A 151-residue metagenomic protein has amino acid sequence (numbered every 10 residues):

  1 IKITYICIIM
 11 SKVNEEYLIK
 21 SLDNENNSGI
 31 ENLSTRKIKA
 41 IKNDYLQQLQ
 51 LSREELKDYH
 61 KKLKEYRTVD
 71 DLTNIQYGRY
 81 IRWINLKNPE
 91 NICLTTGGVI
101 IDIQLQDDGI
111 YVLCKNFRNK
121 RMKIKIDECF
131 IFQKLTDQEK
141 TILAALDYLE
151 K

Functional and structural regions predicted by a protein language model:
I1-I9: Short, Lys/Arg-enriched N-terminal segments with co-localized hydrophobic residues within the first ~10-30 amino acids
M10-Q48: Extended boundary segments
K12-L18, L22-N27, F117-K151: Intrinsically disordered, low-complexity, charged/polar segments
I41-Q76: Mixed-charge, Lys/Arg-rich low-complexity intrinsically disordered regions
L72-E90: Short coil-to-beta transition motif at edge beta-strands of beta-rich domains
E90-D107: Short beta-strand-centered aromatic/proline hotspots
Q106-N116: Short, solvent-exposed secondary-structure boundary/capping segments
